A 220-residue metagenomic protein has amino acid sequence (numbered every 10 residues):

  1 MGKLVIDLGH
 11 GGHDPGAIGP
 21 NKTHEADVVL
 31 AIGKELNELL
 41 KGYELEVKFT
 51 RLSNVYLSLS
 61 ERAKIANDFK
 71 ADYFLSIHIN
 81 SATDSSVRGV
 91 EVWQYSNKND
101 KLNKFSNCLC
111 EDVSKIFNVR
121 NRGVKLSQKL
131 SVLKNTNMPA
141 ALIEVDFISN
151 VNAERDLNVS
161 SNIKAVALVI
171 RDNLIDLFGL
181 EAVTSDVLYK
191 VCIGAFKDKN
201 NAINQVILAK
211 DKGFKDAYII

Functional and structural regions predicted by a protein language model:
M1-G2, I220: Absolute protein N-terminus
G2, T23-T184: Active-site-proximal helix/loop segments of hydrolytic enzymes
G2-K22: Short glycine-rich His-centered loop
I6, A141-I143, V191: Short beta-strand motif preference
L8, R51-L52, Q94, I193-A195: Short glycine-centered, acidic/aromatic-flanked micro-motifs in structured strand/loop junctions that mark active-site
G16, L102, A153, N201-I203: Short acidic, gly/pro-rich beta-turn/loop elements at beta-sheet edges and active-site/ligand-binding grooves
I18, R51, V55, K190-V191: Generic anion/oxyanion-binding catalytic loop in active/binding sites
A182-I220: Solvent-exposed beta-strand motifs enriched in subsets of small alpha/beta binding domains, especially certain
